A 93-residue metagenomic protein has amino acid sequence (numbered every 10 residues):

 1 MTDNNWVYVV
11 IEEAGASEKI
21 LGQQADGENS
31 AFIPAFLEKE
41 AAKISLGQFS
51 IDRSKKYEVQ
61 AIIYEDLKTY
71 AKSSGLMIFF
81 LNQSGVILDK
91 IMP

Functional and structural regions predicted by a protein language model:
M1-P93: Conserved NAD+-utilizing ADP-ribose enzyme module
